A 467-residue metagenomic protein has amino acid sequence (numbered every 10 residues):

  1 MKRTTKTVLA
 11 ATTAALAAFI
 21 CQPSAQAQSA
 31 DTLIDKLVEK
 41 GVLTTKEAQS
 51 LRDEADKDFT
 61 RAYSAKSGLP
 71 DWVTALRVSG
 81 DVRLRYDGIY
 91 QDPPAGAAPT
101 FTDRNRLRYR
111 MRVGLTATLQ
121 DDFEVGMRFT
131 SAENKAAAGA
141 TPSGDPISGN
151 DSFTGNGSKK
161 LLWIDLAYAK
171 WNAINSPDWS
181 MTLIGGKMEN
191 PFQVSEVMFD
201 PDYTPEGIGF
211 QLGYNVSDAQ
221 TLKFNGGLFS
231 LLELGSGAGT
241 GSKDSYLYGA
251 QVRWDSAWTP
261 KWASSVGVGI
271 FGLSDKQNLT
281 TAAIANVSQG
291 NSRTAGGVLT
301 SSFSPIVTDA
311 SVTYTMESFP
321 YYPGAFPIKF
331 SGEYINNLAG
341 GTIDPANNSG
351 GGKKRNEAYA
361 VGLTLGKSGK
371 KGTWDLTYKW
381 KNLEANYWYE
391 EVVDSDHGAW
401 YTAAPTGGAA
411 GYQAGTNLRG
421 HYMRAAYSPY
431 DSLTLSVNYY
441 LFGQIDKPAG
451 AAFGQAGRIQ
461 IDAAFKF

Functional and structural regions predicted by a protein language model:
K2-A98, F467: N-terminal periplasmic/intermembrane-space "pro-region" immediately following the signal or transit peptide
K2-R3, Y90-P93, A97-T102, S152-N156 (+2 more regions): Outer-membrane beta-barrel pore domains
Q22, A75-R77, D81-R83, R106-R110 (+7 more regions): Transmembrane beta-barrel architecture of outer-membrane proteins
A30, D35, A62-A65, N215-S217 (+5 more regions): Gram-negative outer-membrane beta-barrel domains
K66-V78, D122, I174-M181, N215-N225 (+4 more regions): Short loop/turn motifs that connect adjacent beta-strands in outer-membrane beta-barrel proteins
L84-Y90, D121, F129-K135, K187-P191 (+10 more regions): Transmembrane beta-strands of outer-membrane beta-barrel pores
R85-R110, T116-W179, F192-D200, G235-G237 (+4 more regions): Surface-exposed loop and membrane-interface regions of Gram-negative outer-membrane beta-barrel proteins
A136-L166, W171-T259, G267-L299, Y387-Q413: Surface-exposed coil loops of outer-membrane beta-barrel proteins
